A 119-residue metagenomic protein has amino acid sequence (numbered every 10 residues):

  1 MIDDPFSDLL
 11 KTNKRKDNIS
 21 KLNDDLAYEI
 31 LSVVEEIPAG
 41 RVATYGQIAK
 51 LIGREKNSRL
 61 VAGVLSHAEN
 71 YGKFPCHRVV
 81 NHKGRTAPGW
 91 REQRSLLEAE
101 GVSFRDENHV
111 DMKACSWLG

Functional and structural regions predicted by a protein language model:
I2-G119: Nucleic acid-binding interface residues in structured DNA/RNA-binding domains, emphasizing the DNA-engaging scaffolds
